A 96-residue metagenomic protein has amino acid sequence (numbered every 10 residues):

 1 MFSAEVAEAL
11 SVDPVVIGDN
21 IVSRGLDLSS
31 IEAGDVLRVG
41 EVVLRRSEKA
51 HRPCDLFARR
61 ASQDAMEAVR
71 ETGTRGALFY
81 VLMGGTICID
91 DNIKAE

Functional and structural regions predicted by a protein language model:
M1-E96: Metal-cofactor-dependent catalytic cores
